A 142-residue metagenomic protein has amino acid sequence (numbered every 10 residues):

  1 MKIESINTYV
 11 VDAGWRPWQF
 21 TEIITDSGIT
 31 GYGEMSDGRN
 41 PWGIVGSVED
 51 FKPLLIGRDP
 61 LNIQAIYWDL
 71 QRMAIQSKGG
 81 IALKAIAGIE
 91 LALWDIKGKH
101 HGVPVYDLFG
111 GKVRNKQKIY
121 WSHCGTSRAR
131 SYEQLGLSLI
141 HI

Functional and structural regions predicted by a protein language model:
M1-Y32, S36: Structured beta-strand/loop patches that form or line metal/cofactor-binding pockets in enzymes
G14-R16, K84, K112: Short coil/turn motifs at beta-sheet boundaries
W18-F20, G88, K118: Broad gene-expression machinery/nucleic-acid interaction feature
I24-H101: Metal- or metallocofactor-binding catalytic centers and their adjacent structured scaffolds across diverse enzyme
F109-K116: Flexible hinge/switch segments at interdomain interfaces of large molecular machines
Q117-G136: Active-site mouth loops of central-metabolism enzymes
I140-I142: Conserved small/polar residues in nucleotide/adenosyl-binding loops
